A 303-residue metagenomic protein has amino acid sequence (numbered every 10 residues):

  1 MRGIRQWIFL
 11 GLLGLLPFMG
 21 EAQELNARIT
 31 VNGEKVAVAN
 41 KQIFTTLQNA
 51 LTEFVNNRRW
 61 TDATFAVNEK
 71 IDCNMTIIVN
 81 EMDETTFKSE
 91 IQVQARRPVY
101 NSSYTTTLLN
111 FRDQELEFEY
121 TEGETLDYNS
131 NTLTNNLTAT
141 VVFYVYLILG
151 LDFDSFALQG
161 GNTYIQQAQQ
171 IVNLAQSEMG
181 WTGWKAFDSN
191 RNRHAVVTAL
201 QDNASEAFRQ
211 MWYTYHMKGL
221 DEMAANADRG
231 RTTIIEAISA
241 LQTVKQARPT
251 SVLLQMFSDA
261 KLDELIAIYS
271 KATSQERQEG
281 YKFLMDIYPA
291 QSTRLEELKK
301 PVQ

Functional and structural regions predicted by a protein language model:
M1-E24: Bacterial Sec-dependent N-terminal signal peptides
Q23-K88, V99-N101: Start-of-domain marker
T30, G219-Q303: A cross-kingdom marker for long, charged
E34-K41, D127-N135, Q246-A247: Second-shell loop/turn segments in exported
T52-W60, G150-D154, I266, S270: Sec-exported extracytoplasmic/periplasmic mature domains
T85-T198: Acidic/His-rich structured neighborhood in mature extracellular/periplasmic domains
G160-L254: Flexible, glycine-rich surface segments
